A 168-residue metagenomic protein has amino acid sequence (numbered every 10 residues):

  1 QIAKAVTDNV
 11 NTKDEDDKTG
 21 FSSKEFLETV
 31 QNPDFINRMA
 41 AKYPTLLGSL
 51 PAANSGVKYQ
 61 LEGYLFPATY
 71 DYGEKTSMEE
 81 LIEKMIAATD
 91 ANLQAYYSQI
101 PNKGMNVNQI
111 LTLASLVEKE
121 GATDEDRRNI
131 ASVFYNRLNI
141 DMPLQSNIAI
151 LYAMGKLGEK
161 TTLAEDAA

Functional and structural regions predicted by a protein language model:
Q1-Q145: Conserved catalytic or metal-liganding residues and their short signature motifs at active sites of enzymes
S146, Y152-A168: C-terminal soluble interaction/assembly domains
